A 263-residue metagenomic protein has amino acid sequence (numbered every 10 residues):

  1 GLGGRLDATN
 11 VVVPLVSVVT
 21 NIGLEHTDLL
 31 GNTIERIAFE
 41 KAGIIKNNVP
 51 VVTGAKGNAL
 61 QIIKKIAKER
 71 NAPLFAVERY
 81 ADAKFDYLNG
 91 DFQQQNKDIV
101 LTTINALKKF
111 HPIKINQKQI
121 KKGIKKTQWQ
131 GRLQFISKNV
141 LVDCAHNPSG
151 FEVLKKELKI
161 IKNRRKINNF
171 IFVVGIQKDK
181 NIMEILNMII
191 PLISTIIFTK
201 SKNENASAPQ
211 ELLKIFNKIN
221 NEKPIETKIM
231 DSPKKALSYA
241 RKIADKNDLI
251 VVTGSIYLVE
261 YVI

Functional and structural regions predicted by a protein language model:
G1-A55: Flexible active-site lid/hinge loop adjacent to a nucleotide/diphosphate and Mg2+-phosphate binding pocket
R5-D7, A59-L60, L258-E260: Short, active-site-adjacent cap segments at secondary-structure transitions
R5-V18, I22-G23, R36, A83-T195: Nucleotide phosphate-binding/pyrophosphate-handling subdomain across enzymes that bind or process nucleotide phosphates
H26-N32, K84-F85, N205-Q210: Short, charged, surface-exposed secondary-structure boundary motifs
G43-V51, I161, R165-F170, L192-T195 (+2 more regions): Short, surface-exposed connector motifs at secondary-structure boundaries
V52, K56-F75, Q94, V140 (+1 more regions): C-terminal helical cap/extension that packs against the catalytic core of soluble nucleotide-cofactor enzymes
S255: Active-site-proximal loop/hinge segments that shape catalytic or ion-binding/gating pockets
